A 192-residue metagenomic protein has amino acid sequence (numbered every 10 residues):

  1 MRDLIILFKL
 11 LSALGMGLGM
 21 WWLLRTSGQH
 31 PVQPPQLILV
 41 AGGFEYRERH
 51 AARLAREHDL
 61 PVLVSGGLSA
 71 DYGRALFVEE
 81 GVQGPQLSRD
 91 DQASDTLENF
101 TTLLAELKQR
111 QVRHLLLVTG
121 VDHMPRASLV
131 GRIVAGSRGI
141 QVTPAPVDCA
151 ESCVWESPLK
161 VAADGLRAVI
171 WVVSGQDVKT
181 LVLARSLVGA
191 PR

Functional and structural regions predicted by a protein language model:
M1-P34: N-terminal membrane-anchoring alpha-helices
W21-V161: A structural signal for short, hydrophobic/glycine-enriched beta-strand patches
V154-L183: A transmembrane-helix-recognition feature enriched in membrane-embedded lipid enzymes and envelope glyco-/phospholipid
G175, R185-R192: Short, surface-exposed patches at the edges or C-terminal ends of soluble domains, predominantly
